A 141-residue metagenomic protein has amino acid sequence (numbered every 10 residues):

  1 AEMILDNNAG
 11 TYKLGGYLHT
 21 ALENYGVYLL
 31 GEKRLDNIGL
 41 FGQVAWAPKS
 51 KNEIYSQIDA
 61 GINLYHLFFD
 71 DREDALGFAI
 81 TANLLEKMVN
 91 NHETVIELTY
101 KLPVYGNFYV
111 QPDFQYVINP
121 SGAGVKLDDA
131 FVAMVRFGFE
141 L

Functional and structural regions predicted by a protein language model:
M3-E86, L98: Detector for outer-membrane/organellar transmembrane beta-barrel domains, recognizing the amphipathic beta-strand
S56, H66, T94, V110 (+1 more regions): Substrate-binding and catalytic surfaces of secreted/luminal carbohydrate-active proteins
G77-A79, F108-Q115: Conserved active-site loop/cleft motifs that coordinate metal ions or position small ligands
D129-L141: Outer-membrane beta-barrel "beta-signal"
